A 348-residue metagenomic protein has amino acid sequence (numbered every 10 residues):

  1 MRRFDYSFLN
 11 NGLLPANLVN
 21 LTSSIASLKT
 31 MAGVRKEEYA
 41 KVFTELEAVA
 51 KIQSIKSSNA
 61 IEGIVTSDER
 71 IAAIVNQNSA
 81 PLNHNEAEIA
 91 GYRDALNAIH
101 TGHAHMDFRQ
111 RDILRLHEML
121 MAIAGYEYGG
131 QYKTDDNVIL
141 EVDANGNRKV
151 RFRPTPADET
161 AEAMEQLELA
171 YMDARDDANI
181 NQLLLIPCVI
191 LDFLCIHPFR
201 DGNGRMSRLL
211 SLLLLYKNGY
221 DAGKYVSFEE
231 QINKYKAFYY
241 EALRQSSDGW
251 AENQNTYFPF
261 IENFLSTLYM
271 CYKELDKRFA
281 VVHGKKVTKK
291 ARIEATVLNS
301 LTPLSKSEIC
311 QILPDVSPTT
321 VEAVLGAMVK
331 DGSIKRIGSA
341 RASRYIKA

Functional and structural regions predicted by a protein language model:
M1-A348: FIC/Doc superfamily catalytic core
